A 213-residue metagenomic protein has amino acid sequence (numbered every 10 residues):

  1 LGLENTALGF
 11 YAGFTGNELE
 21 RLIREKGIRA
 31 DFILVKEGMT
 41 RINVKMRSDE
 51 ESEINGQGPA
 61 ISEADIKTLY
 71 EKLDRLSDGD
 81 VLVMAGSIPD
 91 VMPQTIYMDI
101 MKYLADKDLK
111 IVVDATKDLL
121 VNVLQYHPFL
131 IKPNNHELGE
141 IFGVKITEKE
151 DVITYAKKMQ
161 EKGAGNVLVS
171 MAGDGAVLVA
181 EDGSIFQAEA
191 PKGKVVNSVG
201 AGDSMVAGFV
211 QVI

Functional and structural regions predicted by a protein language model:
L1-M39: Substrate-binding N-lobe of the ribokinase-like
E4, G79-D80, F129, G165: Short acidic/polar active-site loop segments enriched in Thr and Asp
N5-A7, G27-I33, F129-L138, F186-K192: Short hydrophobic/aromatic-enriched beta-strand-loop microsegments
V35, K45-D78: Conserved phosphate-binding/catalytic loop of the ribokinase/pfkB sugar-kinase fold
V81-D151: Conserved beta-alpha-beta core of the PfkB/ribokinase-like small-molecule kinase fold
Y103, V121, K149-I213: Conserved phosphate-binding/catalytic region of the ribokinase-like
